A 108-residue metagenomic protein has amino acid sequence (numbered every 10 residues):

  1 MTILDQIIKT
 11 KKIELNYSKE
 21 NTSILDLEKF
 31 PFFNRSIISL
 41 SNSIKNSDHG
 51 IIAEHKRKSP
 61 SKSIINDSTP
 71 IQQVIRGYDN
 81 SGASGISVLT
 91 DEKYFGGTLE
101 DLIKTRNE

Functional and structural regions predicted by a protein language model:
M1-D48: N-terminal positively charged helical leader segments and presequences
I3, I7-I8, I51-I52, V88 (+1 more regions): Hydrophobic aliphatic residue packing
E14-L15, K58-P60: Short, acidic Gly/Pro/Ser/Thr-rich loop/turn segments
S23, S36, L40, P60-I65 (+1 more regions): Glycine-rich, flexible loop/turn motifs
I24, E28, H49, K62 (+1 more regions): Generic preference for well-ordered secondary structure
R35-S47, I52, G96-E108: Alpha-helix-loop-beta-strand connector modules within alpha/beta enzyme cores
H55, S61-E108: N-terminal active-site wall of soluble small-molecule enzyme domains
